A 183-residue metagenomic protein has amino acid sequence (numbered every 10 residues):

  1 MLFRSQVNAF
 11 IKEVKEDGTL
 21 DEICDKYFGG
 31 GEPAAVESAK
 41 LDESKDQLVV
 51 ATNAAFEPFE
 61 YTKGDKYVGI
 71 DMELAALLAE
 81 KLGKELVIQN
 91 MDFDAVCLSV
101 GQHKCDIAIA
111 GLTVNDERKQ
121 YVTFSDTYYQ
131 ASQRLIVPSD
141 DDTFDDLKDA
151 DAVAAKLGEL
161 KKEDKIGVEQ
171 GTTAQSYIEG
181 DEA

Functional and structural regions predicted by a protein language model:
S5, E60, C97-L98, E117-K119 (+2 more regions): Extracytoplasmic/secreted cell-surface and envelope-processing proteins
Q6, V14-D17, E22, K26-Y27 (+2 more regions): Extracytoplasmic small-molecule ligand-binding "clamshell" domains of the periplasmic binding protein/Venus flytrap
N8-K45, D149-E163, V168-A183: Ligand-binding clefts/hinges and TM-proximal coupling segments of bilobed small-molecule sensing domains
F10, K63-K66, H103, V122-S125 (+2 more regions): Short, glycine/charged-enriched secondary-structure capping and boundary segments
I11, T52-A54, K63, N90-D92 (+5 more regions): A mature extracytoplasmic/lumenal domain signature
E37-D42, E60-E73, D142-D149, L157-E159: Short, solvent-exposed loop/beta-turn-alpha elements that line the ligand-binding surface or hinge of extracytoplasmic
K84, T113, Q120, S125-Q175: A conserved helix-loop-strand patch within extracytoplasmic ligand-binding domains of the periplasmic binding
